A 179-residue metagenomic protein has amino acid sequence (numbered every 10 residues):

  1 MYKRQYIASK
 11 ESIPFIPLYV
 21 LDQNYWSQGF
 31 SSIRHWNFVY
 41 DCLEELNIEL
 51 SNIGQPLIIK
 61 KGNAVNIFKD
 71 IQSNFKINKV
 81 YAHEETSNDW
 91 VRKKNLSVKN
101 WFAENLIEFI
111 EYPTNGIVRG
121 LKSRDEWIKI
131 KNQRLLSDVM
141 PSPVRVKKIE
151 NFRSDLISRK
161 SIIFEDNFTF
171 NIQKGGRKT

Functional and structural regions predicted by a protein language model:
K3-T179: Active-site "lid/cap" and pocket-lining segments within catalytic core domains
